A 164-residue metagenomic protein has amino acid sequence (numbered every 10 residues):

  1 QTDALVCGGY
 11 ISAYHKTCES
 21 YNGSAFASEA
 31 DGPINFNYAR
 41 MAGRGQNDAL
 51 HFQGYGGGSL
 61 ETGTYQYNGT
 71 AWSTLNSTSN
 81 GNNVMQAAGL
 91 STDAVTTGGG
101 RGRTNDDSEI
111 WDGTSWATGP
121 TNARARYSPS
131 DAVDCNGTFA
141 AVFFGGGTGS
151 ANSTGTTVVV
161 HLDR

Functional and structural regions predicted by a protein language model:
Q1-R164: Polar, enzyme-active/binding microenvironments
